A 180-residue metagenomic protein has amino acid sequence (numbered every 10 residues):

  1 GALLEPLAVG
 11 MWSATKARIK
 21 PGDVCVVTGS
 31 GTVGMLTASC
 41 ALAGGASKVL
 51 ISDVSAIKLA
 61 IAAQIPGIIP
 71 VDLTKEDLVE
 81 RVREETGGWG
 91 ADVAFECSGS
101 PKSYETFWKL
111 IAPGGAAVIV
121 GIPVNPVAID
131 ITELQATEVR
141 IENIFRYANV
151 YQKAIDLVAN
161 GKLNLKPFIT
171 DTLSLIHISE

Functional and structural regions predicted by a protein language model:
G1-K75: Mid-domain Rossmann-like dinucleotide-binding core that forms the NAD(H)/NADP(H) cofactor-binding site
A2, V26, S30, I51-S52 (+5 more regions): Glycine- and other small-residue-rich loops at beta-strand/loop junctions that grip anionic moieties
E5-T15, E80, K102, N149-Q152: Short, contiguous clusters of charged residues that form electrostatic/catalytic patches at enzyme active sites, used
A17-K20, A60, Q64-R140: Glycine-rich cofactor phosphate-binding loops and adjacent beta1-alpha1 units of small-molecule cofactor enzyme domains
S47, G90, N164-P167: A local structural motif
D53-V54, L73-D77, S98-G99, P126 (+2 more regions): Short beta->alpha linker loops
R83-E84, V124-D171: C-terminal substrate-binding/catalytic core of Rossmann-like NAD(P)-dependent dehydrogenases/reductases
I176-E180: Conserved small/polar residues in nucleotide/adenosyl-binding loops
